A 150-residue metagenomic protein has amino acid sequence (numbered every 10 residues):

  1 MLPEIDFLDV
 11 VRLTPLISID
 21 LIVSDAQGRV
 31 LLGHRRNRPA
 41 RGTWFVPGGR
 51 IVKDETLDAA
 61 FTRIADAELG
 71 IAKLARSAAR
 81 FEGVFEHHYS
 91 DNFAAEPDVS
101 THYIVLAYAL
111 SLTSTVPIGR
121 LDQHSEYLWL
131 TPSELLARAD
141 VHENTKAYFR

Functional and structural regions predicted by a protein language model:
M1-D20, P97-S100: Acidic, metal-coordinating catalytic segment for phosphate/diphosphate chemistry, firing primarily on the Nudix
I17-I19, G28, I104-L106, S125: Change "...and in nucleic-acid phosphodiester-cleaving endonucleases..." to "...and in nucleic-acid processing enzymes
R29-I71: Conserved Nudix-box catalytic region and its N-terminal flanking loop in Nudix hydrolases and closely related
G33-R36, V84, S111, L130-P132: Generic beta-structure capping elements
I71-T115: Active-site segment of metal-dependent pyrophosphate-handling enzymes, primarily the Nudix hydrolase catalytic core
A107-S111, I118-R150: NUDIX/MutT-family hydrolases
